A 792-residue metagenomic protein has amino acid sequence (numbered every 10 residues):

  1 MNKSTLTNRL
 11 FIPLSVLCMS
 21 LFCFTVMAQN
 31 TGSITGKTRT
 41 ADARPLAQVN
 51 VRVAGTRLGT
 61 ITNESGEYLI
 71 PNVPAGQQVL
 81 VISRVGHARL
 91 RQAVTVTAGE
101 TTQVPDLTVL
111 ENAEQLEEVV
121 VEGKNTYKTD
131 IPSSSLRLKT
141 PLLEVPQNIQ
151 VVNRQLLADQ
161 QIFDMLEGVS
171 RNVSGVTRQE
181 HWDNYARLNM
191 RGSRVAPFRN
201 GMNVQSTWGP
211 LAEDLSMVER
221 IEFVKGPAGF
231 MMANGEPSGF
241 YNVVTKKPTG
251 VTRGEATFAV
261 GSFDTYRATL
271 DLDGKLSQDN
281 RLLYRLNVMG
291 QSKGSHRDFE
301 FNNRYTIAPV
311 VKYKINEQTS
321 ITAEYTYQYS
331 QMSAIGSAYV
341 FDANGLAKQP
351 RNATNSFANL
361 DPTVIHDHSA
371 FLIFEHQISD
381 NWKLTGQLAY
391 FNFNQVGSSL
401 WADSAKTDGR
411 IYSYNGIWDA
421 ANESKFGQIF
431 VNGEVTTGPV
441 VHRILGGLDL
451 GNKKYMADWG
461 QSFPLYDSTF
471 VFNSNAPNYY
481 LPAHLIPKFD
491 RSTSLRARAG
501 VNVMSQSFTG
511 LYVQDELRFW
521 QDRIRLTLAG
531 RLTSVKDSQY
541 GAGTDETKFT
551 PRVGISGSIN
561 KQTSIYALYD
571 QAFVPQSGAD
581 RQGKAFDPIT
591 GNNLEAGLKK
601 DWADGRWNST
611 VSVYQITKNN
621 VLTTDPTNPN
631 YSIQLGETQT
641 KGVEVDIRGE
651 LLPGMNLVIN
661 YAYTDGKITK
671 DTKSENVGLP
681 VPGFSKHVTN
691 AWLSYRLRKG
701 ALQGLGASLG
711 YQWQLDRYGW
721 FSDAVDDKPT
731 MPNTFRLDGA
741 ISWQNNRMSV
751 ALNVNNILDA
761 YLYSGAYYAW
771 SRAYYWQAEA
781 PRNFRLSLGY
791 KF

Functional and structural regions predicted by a protein language model:
K37-A41, V49-A54, S83-H87, T97 (+1 more regions): Short, acidic, small-residue-rich periplasmic hinge/interaction motif at the N-terminus of Gram-negative outer-membrane
R178, A186-R187, N203-K225, V243-K246: Short acidic/polar hinge/loop motifs at secondary-structure boundaries that mediate gating or recognition
M217-E219, F230-I307, I315-T319, W520 (+1 more regions): Outer-membrane beta-barrel translocator/receptor signature
Q291, S295, A308-Q377, Y390-N422 (+2 more regions): Acidic/polar loop-and-plug regions of large Gram-negative outer-membrane beta-barrel proteins
N316, N422-S424, V441-L445, D449-K453 (+1 more regions): Structural signature of Gram-negative outer-membrane beta-barrels, strongest in the C-terminal barrel of TonB-dependent
E375-Q377, K383-A389, F393-S399, T590-T669: Membrane-embedded beta-barrel scaffold of Gram-negative outer-membrane proteins
Q634-S722, S787-K791: Gram-negative outer-membrane beta-barrel transporters
L652, L657, W713-S722, S742-F792: C-terminal beta-signal and adjacent terminal beta-strands/loops of Gram-negative outer-membrane beta-barrel proteins
